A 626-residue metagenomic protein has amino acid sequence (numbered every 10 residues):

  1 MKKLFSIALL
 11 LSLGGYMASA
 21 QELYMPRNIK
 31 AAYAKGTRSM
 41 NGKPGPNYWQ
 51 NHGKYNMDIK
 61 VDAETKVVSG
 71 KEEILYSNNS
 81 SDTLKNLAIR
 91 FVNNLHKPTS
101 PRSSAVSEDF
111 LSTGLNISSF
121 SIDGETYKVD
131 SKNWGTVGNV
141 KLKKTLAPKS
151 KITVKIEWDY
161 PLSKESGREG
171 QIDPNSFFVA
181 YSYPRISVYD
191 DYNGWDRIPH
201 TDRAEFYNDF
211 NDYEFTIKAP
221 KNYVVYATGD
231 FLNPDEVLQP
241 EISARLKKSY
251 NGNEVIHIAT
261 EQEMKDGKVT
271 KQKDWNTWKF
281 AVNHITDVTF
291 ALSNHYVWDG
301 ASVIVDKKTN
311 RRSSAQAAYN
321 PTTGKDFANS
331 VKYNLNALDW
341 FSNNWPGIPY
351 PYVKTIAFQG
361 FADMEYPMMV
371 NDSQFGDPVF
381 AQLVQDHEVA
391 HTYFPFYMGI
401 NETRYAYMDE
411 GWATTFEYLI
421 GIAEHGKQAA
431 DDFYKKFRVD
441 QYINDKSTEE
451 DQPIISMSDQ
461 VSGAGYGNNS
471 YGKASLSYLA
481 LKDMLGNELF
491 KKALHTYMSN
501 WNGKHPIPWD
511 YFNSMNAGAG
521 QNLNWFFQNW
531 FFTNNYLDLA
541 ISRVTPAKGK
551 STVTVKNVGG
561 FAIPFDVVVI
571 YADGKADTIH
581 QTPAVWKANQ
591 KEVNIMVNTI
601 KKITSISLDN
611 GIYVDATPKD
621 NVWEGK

Functional and structural regions predicted by a protein language model:
Y24-A88: Early extracytoplasmic/domain-onset interaction patches
Y24-M40, H52-G53, F280, A315-T554: Hydrophobic alpha-helical and helix-loop surface patches within well-folded domains that function as non-catalytic
P26, V67, S77, A105-N175 (+2 more regions): A surface-exposed beta-strand-loop module
E72-I74, F91, S150-K164, Y213-K221 (+2 more regions): Short, hydrophobic/aromatic-enriched beta-strand segments in well-ordered soluble domains
L84-T126, A180-Y183, K218-Y223, I570 (+1 more regions): Solvent-exposed beta-hairpin/edge-strand motifs
T99-F110, D159-Y213, P234, I612-K626: Glycine/proline-rich low-complexity spacer/linker segments in large multi-domain proteins
D190, E205-D386, T415: Hydrophobic helix-coil surface modules that form long, contiguous segments used for peptide/substrate interaction
Y226-A227, Q239, V544-D609: Beta-strand-rich binding/interaction modules
